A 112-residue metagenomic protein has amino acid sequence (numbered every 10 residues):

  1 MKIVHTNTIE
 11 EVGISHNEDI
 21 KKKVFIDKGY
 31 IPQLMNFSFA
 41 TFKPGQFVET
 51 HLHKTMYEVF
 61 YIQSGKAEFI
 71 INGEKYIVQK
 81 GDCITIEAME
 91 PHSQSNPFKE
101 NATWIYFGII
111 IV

Functional and structural regions predicted by a protein language model:
M1-M35: A short, N-terminal "cap"/entry segment at the start of jelly-roll beta-barrel domains of the cupin/DSBH fold
V24, S38-H53: Conserved short histidine dyad/triad with adjacent acidic residue
F39, V59, G73-I77: Short, surface-exposed secondary-structure edge patches
F47-E49, E68, I84, A88-S93: Histidine-centered metal-chelating micro-motifs
T55-Y57, Y61-A67: Glycine- and acidic-residue-biased ligand/ion/polar-headgroup-sensing regions
K66-E68, K75, P91, N101: Structural motif
G73-A88: Short acidic-glycine-tyrosine-enriched beta hairpin
A88-V112: Ligand-binding loop in jelly-roll beta-barrel domains
